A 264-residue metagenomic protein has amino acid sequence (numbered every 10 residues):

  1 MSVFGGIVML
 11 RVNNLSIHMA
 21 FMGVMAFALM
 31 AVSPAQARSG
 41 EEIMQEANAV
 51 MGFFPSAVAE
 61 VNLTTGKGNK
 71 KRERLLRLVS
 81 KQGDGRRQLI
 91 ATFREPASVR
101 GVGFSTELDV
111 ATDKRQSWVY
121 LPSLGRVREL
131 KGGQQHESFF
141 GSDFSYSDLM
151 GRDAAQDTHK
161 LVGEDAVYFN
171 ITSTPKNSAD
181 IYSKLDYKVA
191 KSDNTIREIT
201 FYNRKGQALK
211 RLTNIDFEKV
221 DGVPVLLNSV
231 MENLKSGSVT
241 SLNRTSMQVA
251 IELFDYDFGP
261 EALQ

Functional and structural regions predicted by a protein language model:
M1-L15: N-terminal secretory signal peptides that target proteins for export/translocation
H18-A31: Bacterial N-terminal signal peptides
V32-A37: Sec/Tat signal peptide C-region and signal peptidase I cleavage site
S39-P122: N-terminal mature ectodomain segment of secretory-pathway/periplasmic proteins
E41, R72-E73, L149-K160, G206-R211: A short, amphipathic edge element
K81-R87, L161-N170, V220-D221: Short, ordered beta-strand-loop transition motifs
R94, S105, Q116-Y120, R126-K131 (+3 more regions): Gly/Pro-enriched, hydrophobic low-complexity segments that function as extracytoplasmic propeptides/linkers
L263-Q264: Short, solvent-exposed mixed-charge patches
